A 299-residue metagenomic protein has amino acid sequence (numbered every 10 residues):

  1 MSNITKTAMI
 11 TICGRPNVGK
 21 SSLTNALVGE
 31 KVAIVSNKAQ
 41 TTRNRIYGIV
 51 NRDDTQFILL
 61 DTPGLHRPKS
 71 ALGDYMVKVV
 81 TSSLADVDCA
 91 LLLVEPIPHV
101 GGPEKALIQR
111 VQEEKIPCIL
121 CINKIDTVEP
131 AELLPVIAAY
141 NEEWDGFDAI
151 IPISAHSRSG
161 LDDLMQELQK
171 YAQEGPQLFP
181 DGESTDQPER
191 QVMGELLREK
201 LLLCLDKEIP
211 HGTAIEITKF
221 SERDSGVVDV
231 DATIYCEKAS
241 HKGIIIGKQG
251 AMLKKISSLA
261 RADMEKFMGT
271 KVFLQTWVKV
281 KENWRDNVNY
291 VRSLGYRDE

Functional and structural regions predicted by a protein language model:
M1-C89, V94: Conserved G1/Walker A P-loop phosphate-binding module
G19, G160, M252: Conserved glycine(s) of the Walker
E30, I49-D53, P68, S83 (+8 more regions): Conserved, well-folded catalytic cores of nucleic-acid-processing and energy-transducing macromolecular machines
T42, H66-R67, H99-V100, V128-E129 (+1 more regions): Catalytic P-loop NTPase motifs of RecA-like helicase/translocase cores
N51-Q56, K78-I150, S221-S225: Conserved C-terminal guanine-recognition region of P-loop GTPase G domains, centered on the G4
D61, N123, S154: Active-site glycine-centered loops adjacent to acidic/histidine catalytic or metal-binding residues that shape
I116-P117, D126-T185, E189: Canonical P-loop GTPase G-domain recognition
E189-E299: P-loop NTP-binding site
